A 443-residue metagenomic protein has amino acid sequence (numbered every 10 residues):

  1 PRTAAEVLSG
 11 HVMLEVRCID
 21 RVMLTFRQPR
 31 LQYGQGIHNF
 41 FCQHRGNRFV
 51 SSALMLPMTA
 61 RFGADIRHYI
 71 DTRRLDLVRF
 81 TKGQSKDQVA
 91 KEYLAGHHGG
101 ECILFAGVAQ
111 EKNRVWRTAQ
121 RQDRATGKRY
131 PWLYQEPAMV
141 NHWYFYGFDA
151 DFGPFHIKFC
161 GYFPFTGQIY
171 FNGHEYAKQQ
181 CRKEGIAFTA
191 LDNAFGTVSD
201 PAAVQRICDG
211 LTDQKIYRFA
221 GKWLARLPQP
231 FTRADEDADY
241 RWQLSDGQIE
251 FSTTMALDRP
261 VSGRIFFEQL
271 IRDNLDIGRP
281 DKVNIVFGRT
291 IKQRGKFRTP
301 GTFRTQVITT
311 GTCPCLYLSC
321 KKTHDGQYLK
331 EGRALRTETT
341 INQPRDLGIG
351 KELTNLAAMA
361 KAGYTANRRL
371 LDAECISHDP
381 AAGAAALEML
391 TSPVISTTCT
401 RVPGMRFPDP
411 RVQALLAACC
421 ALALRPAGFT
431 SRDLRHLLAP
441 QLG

Functional and structural regions predicted by a protein language model:
R2-L416, C420: Extended, well-ordered protein cores
R425-G443: Short acidic, hydrophobic short linear motifs in intrinsically disordered regions
